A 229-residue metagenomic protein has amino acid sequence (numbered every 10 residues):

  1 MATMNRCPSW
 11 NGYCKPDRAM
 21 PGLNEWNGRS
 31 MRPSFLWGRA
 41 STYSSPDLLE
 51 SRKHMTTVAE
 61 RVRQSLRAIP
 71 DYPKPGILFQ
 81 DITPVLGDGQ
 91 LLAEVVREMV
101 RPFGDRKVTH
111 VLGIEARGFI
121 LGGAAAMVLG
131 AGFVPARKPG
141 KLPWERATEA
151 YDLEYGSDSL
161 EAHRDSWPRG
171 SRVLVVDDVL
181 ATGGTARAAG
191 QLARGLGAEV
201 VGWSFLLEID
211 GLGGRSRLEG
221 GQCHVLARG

Functional and structural regions predicted by a protein language model:
A2, P8-W10, P16-P21, E25 (+2 more regions): Short amphipathic, helix-prone segments within low-complexity/disordered or flexible regions
T42-H54: Short, Lys/Arg-enriched N-terminal segments with co-localized hydrophobic residues within the first ~10-30 amino acids
R52-V108: Active-site-facing substrate-recognition patch
H54-V58, Q64, R187-G229: PRPP-dependent phosphoribosyltransferase catalytic core
V108-E115: Short glycine-rich phosphate-binding loop at a beta-alpha junction
I120-L129, A189: Short Gly/Thr/Asp-enriched flexible loops that form oxyanion-binding sites at enzyme active sites
A131-L174: Short, glycine/charge-rich flexible loops or terminal/linker lids adjacent to PRPP-binding catalytic cores
D178, G183: Conserved G/P- and acidic residue-centered "switch" motifs that form tight phosphate/ATP-binding loops in soluble
